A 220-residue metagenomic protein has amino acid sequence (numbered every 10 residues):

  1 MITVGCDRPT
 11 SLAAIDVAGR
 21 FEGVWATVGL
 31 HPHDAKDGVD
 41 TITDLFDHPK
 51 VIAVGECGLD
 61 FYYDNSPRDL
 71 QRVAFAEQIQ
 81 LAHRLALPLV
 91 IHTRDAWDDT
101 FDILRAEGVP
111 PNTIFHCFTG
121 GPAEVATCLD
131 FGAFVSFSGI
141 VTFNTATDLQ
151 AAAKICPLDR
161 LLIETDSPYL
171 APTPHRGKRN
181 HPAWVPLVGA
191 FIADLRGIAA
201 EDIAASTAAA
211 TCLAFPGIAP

Functional and structural regions predicted by a protein language model:
M1-P220: Mid-domain alpha/beta scaffold segments of enzyme catalytic cores
